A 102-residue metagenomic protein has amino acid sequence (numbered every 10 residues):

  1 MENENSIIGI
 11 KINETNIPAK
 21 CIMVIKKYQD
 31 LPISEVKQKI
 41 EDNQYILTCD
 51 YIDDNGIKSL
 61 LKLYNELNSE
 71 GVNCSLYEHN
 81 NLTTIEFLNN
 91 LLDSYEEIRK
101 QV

Functional and structural regions predicted by a protein language model:
M1-V102: Short, amphipathic alpha-helical interaction segments embedded in low-complexity terminal/linker regions of eukaryotic
